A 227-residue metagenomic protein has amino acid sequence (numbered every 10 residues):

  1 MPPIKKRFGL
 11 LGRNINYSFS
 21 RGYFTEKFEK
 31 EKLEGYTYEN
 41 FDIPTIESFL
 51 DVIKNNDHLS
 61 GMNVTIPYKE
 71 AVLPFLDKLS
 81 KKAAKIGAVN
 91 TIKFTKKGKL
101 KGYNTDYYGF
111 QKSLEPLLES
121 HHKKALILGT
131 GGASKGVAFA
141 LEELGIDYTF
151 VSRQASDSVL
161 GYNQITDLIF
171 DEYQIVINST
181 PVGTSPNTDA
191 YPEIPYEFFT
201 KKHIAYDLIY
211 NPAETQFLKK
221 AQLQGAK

Functional and structural regions predicted by a protein language model:
P2-L117, K227: Phosphate/diphosphate ligand-binding glycine-rich loop within oxidoreductases
G12, G102-Y107, L114, L118 (+2 more regions): Glycine-rich adenosine-cofactor-binding loop
N14, Q154, N211: Residues in the short beta-alpha loop(s) of Rossmann-like NAD(P)-binding domains
Y38, A125, Y148: Hydrophobic anchor at the start of a short beta-strand that flanks the dinucleotide cofactor-binding loop
E143-D147, Q224-K227: Conserved S-adenosyl-L-methionine
L144-L160: NAD(P)-binding Rossmann-fold cofactor-contacting core
S158-K227: Rossmann-like adenosine-cofactor binding region
